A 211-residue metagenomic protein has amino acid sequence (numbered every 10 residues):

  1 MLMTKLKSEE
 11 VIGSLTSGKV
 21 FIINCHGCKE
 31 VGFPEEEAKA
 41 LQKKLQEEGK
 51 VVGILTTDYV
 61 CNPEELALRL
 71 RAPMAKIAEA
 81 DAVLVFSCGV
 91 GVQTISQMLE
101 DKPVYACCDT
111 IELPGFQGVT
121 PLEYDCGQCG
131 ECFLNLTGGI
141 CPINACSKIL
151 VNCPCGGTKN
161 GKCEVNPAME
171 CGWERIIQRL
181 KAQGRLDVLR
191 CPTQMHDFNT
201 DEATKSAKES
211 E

Functional and structural regions predicted by a protein language model:
M1-N62, L66, L70-V83, T94-L136 (+1 more regions): Iron-sulfur (Fe-S) cluster-binding modules
V85-G89: N-terminal glycine-rich "phosphate-gripper" loop used for MgATP/nucleotide binding and carboxylate activation
